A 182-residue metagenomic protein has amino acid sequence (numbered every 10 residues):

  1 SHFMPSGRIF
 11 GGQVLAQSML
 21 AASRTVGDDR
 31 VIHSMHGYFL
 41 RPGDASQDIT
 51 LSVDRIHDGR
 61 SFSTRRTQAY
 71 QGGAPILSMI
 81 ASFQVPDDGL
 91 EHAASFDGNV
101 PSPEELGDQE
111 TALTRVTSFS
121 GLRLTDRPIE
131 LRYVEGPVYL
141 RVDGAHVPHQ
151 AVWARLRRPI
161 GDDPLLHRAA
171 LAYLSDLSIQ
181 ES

Functional and structural regions predicted by a protein language model:
S1-S182: Terminal targeting signals and extreme-terminal segments of soluble enzymes
